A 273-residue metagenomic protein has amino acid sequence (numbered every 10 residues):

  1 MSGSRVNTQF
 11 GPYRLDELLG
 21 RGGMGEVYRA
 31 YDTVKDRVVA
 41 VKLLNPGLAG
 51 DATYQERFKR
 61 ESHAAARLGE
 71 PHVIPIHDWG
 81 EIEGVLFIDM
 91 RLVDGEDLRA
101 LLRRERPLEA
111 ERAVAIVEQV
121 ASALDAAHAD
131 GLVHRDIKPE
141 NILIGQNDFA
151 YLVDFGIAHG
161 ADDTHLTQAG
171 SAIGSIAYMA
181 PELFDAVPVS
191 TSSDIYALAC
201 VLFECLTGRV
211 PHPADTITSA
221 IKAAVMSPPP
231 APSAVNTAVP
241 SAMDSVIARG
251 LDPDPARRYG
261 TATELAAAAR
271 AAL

Functional and structural regions predicted by a protein language model:
D16-G22, V27: Protein kinase glycine-rich loop
N45-R67: AlphaC helix of the eukaryotic protein kinase fold
G50-T53, Q146-P188: Activation segment of protein kinases
W79: Activation-segment/catalytic-loop signature of the eukaryotic protein kinase fold
E83-D97, L101: Conserved short submotifs of the Hanks-type protein kinase catalytic core that shape the nucleotide-binding pocket
I116-V117: Activation segment signature within eukaryotic-like protein kinase domains
A121-L132: Protein kinase catalytic-loop region centered on the HRD/HxD motif
A177-L273: C-terminal lobe helix-coil module of Hanks-type protein kinase domains
